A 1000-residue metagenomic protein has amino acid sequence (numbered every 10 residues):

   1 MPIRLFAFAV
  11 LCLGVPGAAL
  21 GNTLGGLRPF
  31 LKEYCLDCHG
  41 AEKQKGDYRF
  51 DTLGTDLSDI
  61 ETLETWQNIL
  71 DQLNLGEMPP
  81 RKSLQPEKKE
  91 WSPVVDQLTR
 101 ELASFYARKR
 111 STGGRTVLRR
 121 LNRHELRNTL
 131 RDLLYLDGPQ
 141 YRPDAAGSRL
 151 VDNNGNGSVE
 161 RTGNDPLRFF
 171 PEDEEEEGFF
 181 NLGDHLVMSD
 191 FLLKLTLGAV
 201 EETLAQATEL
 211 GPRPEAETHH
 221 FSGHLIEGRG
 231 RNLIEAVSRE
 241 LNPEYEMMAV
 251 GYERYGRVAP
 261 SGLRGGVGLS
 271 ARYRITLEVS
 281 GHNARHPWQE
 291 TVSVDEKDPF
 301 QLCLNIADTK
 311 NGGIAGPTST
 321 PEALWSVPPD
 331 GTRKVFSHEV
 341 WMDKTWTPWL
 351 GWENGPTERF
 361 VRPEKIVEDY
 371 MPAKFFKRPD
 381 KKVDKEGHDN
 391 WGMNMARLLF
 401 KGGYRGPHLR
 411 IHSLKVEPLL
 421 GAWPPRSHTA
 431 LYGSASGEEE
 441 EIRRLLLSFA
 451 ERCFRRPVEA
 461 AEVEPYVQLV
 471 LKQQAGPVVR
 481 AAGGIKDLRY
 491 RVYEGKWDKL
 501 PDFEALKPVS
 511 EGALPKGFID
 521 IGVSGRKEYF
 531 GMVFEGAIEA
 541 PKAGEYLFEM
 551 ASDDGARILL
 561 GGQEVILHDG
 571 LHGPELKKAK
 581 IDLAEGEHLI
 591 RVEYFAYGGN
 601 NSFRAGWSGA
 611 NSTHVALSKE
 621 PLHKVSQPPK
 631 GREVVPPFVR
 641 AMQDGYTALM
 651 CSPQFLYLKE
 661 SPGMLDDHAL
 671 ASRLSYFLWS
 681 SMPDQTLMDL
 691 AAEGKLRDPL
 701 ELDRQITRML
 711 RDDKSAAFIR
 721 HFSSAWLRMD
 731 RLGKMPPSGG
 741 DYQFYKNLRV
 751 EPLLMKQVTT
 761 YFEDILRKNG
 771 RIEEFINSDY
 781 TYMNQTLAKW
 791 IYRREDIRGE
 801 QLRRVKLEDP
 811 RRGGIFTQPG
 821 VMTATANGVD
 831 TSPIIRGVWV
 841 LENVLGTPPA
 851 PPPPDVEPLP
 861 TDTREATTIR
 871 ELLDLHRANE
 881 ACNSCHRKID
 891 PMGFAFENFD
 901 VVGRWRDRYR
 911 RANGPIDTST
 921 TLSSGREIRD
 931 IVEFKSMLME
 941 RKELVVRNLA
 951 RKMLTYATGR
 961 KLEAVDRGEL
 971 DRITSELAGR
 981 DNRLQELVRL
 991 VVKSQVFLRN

Functional and structural regions predicted by a protein language model:
R4-A18: Bacterial N-terminal signal peptides
N22-G46, E61-E77, R81-G517, E528-D553 (+2 more regions): Low-complexity, glycine/serine/threonine/alanine-rich intrinsically disordered linker and propeptide segments
T52: Active-site donor-binding loop signature of nucleotide-sugar glycosyltransferases
I519-V523: Beta-propeller blade termini and top-face loops
